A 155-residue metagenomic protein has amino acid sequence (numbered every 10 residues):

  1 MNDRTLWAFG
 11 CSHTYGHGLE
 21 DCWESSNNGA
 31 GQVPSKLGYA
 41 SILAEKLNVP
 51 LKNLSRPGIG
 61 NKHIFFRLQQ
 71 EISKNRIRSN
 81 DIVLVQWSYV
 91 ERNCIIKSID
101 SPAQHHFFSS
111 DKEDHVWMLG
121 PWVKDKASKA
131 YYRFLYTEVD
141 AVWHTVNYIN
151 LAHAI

Functional and structural regions predicted by a protein language model:
M1-H63: Serine-esterase "nucleophile elbow" of acetyl-processing enzymes
R56, I64-S73: Active-site donor-binding segments of glycosyltransferases and PAPS-dependent sulfotransferases
Q69-I155: Alpha-helical cap/lid subdomain in secreted, periplasmic, or secretory-pathway luminal O-acyl-processing enzymes
